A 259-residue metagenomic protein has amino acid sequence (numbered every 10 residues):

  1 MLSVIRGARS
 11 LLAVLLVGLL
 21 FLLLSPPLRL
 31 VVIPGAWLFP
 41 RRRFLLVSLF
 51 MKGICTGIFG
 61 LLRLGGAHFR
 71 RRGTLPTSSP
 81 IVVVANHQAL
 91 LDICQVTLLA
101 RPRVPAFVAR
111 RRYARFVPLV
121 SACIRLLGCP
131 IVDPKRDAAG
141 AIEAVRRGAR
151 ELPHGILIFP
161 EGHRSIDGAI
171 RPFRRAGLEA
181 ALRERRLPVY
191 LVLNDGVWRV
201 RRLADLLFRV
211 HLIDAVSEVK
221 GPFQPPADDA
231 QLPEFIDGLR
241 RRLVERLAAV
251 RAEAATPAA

Functional and structural regions predicted by a protein language model:
M1-I81: Membrane-anchoring hydrophobic helices of lipid-metabolizing enzymes
R29-L49, T77-R136: Catalytic core of membrane glycerolipid acyltransferases/transacylases, capturing the structured, soluble-facing
R72-P76, V145-E151: Short amphipathic alpha-helix with an adjacent loop that forms part of the alpha/beta core around
P80-V82, P153-F159, P188: Residue-level preference for the first positions of well-ordered beta-strands
H87-A89, E161-S165: Short glycine-rich anion-binding loops that position phosphate/pyrophosphate groups of nucleotides and phosphorylated
D92-Q95, A141, D167-A169, R201: Short glycine-/acidic-enriched loop or helix-start segments at secondary-structure transitions that form or flank
P118-S121, G155, I166-P233: A cross-family acyltransferase "interaction/gating" segment
R251-A259: Cytosolic-facing loops and C-terminal tails of multi-pass membrane proteins
